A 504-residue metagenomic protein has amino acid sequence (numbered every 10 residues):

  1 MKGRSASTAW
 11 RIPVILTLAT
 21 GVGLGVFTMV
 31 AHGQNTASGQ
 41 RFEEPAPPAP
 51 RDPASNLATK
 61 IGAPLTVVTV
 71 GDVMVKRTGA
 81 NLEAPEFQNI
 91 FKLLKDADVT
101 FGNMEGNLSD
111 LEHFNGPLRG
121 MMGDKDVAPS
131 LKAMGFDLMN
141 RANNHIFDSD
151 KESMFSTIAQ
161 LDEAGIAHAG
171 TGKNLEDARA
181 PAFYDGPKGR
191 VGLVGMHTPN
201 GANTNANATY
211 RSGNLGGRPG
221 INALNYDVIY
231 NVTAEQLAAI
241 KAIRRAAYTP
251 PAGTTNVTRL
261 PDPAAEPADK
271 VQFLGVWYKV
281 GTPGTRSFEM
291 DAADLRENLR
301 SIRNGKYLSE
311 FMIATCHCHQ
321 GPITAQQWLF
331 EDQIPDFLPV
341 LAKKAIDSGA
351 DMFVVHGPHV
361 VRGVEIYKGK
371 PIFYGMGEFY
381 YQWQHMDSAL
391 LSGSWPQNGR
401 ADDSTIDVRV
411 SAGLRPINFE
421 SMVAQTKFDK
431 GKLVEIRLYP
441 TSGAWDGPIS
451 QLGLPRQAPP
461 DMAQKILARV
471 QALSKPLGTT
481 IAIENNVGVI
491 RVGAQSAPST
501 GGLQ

Functional and structural regions predicted by a protein language model:
R4-I15: N-terminal Sec-pathway targeting helices
P13-G25: Bacterial N-terminal signal peptides
G23-V26, V30, Q34-Q504: Acidic, metal/ion-coordinating pockets
